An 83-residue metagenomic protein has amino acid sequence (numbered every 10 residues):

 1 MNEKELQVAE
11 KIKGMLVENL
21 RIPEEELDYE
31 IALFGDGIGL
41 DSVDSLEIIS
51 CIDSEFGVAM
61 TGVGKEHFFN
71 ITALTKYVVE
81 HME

Functional and structural regions predicted by a protein language model:
M1-G39, E47-S50, S54-E83: Phosphopantetheine-dependent thiolation modules in NRPS/PKS and related acyl-activating systems
D44: Two-component histidine kinase catalytic core, primarily the HATPase_c
